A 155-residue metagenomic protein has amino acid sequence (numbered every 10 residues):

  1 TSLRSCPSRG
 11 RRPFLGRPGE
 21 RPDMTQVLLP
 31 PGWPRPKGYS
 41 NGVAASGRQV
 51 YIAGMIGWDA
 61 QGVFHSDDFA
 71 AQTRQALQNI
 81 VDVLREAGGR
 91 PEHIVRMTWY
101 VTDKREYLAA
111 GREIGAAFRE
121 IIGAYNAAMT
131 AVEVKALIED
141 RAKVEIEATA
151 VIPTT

Functional and structural regions predicted by a protein language model:
R12-V95, V101-T155: N-terminal presequence-like segments and the immediate start of the first folded domain
